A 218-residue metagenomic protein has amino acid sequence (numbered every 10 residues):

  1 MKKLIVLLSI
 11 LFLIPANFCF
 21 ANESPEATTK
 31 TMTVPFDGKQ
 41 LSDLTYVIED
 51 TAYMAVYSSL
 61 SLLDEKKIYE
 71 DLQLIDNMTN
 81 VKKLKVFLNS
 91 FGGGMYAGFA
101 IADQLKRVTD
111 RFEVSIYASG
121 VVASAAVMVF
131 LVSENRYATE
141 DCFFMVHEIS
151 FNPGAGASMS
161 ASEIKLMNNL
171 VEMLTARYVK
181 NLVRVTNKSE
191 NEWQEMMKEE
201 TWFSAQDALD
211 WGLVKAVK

Functional and structural regions predicted by a protein language model:
K2-L4, I10-K218: N-terminal organellar transit peptides
